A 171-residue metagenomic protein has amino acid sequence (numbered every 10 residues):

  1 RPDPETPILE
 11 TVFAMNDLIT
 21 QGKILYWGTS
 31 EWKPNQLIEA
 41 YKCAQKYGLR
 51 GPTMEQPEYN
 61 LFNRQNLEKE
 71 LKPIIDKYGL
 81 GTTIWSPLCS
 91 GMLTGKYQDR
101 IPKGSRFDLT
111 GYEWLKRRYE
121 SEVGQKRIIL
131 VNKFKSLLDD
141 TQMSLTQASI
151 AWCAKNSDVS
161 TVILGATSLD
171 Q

Functional and structural regions predicted by a protein language model:
D3-Q171: Beta/alpha (TIM)-barrel catalytic core signal, keyed to glycine-rich beta->alpha loops juxtaposed to Asp/Glu that bind
